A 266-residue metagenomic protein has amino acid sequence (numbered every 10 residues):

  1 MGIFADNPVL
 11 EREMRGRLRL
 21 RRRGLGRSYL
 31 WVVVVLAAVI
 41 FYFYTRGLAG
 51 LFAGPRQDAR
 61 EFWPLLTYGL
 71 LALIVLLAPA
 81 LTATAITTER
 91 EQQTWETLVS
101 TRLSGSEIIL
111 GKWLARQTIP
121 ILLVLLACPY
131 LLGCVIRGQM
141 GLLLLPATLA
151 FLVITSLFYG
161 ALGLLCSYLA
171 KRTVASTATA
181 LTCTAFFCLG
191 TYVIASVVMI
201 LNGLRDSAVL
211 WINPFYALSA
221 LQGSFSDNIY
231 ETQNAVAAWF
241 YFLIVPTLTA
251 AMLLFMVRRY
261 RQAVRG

Functional and structural regions predicted by a protein language model:
M1-S28, Q262-R265: Aromatic- and glycine-rich beta-strand/loop motifs that create alpha-glucan
L10, A85-T118: Helix-loop-helix units of permease transmembrane domains in multi-pass membrane transporters, especially ABC
L10, P246-G266: Junction motif at the cytosolic side of a transmembrane helix
R23-G47, T182-C188: Hydrophobic alpha-helical transmembrane segments of multi-pass membrane transport/permease proteins
A37-A38, I119, L123, A127 (+5 more regions): Alpha-helical transmembrane segments of multipass membrane proteins
P64-T88: Long, hydrophobic alpha-helical segments
A115-V174: Secretory targeting signals
C183, L189-F255: Terminal transmembrane helical anchor/hairpin motif
